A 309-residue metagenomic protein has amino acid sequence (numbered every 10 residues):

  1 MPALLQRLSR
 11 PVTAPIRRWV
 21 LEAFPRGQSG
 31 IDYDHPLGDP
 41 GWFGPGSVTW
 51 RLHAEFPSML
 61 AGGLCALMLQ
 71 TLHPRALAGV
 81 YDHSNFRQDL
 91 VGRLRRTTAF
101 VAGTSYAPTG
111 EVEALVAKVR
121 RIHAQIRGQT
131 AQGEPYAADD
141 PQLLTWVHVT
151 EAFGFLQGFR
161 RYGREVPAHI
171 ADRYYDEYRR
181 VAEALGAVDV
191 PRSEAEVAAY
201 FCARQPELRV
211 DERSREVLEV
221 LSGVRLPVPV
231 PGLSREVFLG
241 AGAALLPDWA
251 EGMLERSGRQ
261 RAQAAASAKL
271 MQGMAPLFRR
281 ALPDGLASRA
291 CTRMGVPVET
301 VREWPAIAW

Functional and structural regions predicted by a protein language model:
M1-W146, T150-W309: Mature, function-bearing regions of proteins
